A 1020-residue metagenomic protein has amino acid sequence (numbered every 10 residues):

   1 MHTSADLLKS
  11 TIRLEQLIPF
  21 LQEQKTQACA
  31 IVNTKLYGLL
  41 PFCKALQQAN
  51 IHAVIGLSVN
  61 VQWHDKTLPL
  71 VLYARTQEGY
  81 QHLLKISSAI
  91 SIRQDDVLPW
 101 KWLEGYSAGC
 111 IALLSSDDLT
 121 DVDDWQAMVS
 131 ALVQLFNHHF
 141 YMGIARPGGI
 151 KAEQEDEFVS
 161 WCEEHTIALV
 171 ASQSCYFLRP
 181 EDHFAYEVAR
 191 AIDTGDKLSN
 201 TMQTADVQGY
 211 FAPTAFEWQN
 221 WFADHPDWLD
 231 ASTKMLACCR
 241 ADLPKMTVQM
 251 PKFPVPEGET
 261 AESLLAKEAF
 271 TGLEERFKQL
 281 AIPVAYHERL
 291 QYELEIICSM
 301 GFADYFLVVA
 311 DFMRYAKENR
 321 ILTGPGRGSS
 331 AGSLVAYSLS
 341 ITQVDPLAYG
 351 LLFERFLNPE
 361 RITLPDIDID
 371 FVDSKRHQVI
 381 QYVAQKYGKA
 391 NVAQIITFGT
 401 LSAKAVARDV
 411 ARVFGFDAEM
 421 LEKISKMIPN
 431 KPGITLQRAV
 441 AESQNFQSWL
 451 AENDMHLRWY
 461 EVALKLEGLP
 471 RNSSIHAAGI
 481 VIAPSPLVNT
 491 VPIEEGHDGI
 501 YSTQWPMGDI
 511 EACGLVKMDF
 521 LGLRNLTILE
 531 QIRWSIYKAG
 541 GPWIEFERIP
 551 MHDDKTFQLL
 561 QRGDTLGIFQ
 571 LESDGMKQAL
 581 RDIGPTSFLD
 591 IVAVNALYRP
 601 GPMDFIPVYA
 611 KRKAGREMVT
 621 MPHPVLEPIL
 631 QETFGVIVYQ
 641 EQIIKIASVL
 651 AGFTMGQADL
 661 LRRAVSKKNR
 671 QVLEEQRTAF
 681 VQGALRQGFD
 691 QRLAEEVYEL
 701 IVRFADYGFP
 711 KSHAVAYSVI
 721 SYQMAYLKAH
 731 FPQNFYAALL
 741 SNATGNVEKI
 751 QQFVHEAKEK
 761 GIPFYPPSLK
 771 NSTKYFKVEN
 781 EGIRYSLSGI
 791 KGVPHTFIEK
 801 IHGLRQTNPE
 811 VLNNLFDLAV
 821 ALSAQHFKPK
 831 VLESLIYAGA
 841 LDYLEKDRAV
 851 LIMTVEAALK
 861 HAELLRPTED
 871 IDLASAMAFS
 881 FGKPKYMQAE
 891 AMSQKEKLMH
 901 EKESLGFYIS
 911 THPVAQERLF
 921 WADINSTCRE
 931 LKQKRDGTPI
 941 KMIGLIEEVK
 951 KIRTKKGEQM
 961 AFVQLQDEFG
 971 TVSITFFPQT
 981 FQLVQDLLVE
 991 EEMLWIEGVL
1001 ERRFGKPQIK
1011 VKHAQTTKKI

Functional and structural regions predicted by a protein language model:
M1-I31, K35-P41, A45-A49, K85-P180 (+4 more regions): Domain-core and long-helix interface of multi-subunit machines
D6, A28-I31, F177, P256-I1020: Noncatalytic, beta-rich nucleic-acid-contacting surfaces in large DNA/RNA-processing enzymes
T11-I12, K44, F158, F184-A189 (+4 more regions): Short secondary-structure boundary/capping segments
Y37-N50, H183-E187, Y337-L347, Q561 (+1 more regions): Glycine-rich loop at the start of a catalytic domain that most often binds anionic cofactors/ligands
H52-I55, L72-Q77, I167, A189-N200: Acidic, His- and aromatic-enriched active-site or binding-groove loops in soluble protein domains that engage sugars
Q62-H64, R75-L98, T194-P213, R361 (+2 more regions): Metal-dependent DNA phosphodiester-chemistry modules and their immediately adjacent helices/loops in DNA-processing
H183-L264: Active-site or pore-adjacent capping/gating segments
